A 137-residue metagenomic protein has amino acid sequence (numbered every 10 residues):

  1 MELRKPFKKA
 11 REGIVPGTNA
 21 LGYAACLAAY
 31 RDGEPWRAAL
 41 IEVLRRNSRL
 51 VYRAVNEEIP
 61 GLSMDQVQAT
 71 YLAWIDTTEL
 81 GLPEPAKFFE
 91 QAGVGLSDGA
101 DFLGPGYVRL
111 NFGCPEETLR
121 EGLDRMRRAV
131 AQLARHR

Functional and structural regions predicted by a protein language model:
M1-R45: Conserved core segment of the aminotransferase class I/II
Y23, L27, V43-Y52, S63-D76: Conserved glycine-rich beta-strand-loop-beta hairpin in the small C-terminal domain of fold type I
A28, L50-E58, R125, A129: Alpha-helical structural signal in soluble globular domains
R31, D76-T78, G113-P115: Residue-level recognition of strand-loop junctions within catalytic nucleotide-signaling folds
Y52, G61-M64, V94-G99: A short linear hydrophobic-aromatic micro-motif
V55-M64, A134-R137: Surface-exposed helix-capping loop/turn segments at secondary-structure junctions
D65-V67, D101-G104: A short beta-turn/loop motif at secondary-structure boundaries
K87, Q91-L96, F102-R137: PLP-dependent enzyme catalytic core of the Aspartate aminotransferase-like
